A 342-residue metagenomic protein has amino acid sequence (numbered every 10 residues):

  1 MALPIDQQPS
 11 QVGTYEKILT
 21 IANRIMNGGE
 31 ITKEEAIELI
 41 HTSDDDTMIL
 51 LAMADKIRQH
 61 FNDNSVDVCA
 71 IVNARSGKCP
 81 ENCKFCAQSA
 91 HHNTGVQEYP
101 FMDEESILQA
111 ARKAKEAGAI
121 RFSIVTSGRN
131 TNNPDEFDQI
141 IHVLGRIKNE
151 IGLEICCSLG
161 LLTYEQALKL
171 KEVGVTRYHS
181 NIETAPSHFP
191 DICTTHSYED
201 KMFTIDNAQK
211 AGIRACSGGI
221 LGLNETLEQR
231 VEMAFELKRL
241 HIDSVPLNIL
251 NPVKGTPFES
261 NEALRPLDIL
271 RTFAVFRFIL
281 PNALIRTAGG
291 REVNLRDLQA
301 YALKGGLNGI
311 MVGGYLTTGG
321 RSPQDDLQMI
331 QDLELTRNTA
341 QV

Functional and structural regions predicted by a protein language model:
M1-D45, L108-Q109, K238-V342: Auxiliary Fe-S-binding modules of radical SAM enzymes
G28, A54, C83, I124 (+5 more regions): Conserved, mostly hydrophobic/aromatic
T32, H91-G218, L223, L227-E232 (+1 more regions): Conserved Radical SAM active-site core
E38-H41, I71-N73, G128-R129, L159 (+3 more regions): Conserved short loop/turn motifs at secondary-structure junctions
S43-L50, D55, E225, Q229-S244: Zinc-dependent deaminase catalytic domain
I49-H92, Y99-S123: N-terminal pre-triad scaffold of radical SAM enzymes
L51, P80, P134-F137, L227-V231 (+2 more regions): Conserved strand-to-helix beginnings and helix N-cap segments that scaffold or border functional pockets
V66-A70, F122, I155-C157, Y178-S180 (+4 more regions): Hydrophobic faces of well-ordered beta-strands that scaffold small-molecule active sites in alpha/beta enzyme cores
